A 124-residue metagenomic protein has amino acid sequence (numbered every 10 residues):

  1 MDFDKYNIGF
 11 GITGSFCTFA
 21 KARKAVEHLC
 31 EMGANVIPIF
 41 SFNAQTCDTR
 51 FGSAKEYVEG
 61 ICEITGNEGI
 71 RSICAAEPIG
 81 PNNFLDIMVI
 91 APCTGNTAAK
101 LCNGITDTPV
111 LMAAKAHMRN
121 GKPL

Functional and structural regions predicted by a protein language model:
M1-L124: A cross-family phosphate/adenosyl-ligand binding-site feature
